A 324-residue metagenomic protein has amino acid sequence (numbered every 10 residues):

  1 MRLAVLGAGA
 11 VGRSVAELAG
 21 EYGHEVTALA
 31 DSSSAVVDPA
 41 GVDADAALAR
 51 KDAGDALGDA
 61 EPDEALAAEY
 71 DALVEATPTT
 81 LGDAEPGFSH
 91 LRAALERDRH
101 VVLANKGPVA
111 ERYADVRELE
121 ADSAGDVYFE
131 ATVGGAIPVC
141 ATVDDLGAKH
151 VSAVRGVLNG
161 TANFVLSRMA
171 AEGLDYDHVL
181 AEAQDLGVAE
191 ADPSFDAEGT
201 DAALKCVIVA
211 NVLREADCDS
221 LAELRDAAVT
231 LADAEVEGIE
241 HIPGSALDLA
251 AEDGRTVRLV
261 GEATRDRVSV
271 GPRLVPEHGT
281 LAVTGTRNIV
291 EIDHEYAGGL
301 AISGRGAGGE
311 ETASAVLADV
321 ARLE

Functional and structural regions predicted by a protein language model:
R2-L91: N-terminal glycine-/serine-/threonine-rich beta1-alpha1-beta2 phosphate-ribose binding loop of Rossmann-like
V74-E75, L103-A104, V127-A131, A153-G156 (+2 more regions): General beta-strand structural signal in soluble alpha/beta enzymes
T79-R97, L103-V143: Rossmann-fold NAD(P)-binding glycine/threonine-rich loop
A121-L186, T200: Rossmann-like NAD(P)H-binding beta-loop-alpha module
H178-T280: Substrate-binding/catalytic subdomain of NAD(P)-dependent oxidoreductase enzymes
L281-E324: C-terminal helical cap and adjacent loop that interface with cofactors, partners, or active-site loops
